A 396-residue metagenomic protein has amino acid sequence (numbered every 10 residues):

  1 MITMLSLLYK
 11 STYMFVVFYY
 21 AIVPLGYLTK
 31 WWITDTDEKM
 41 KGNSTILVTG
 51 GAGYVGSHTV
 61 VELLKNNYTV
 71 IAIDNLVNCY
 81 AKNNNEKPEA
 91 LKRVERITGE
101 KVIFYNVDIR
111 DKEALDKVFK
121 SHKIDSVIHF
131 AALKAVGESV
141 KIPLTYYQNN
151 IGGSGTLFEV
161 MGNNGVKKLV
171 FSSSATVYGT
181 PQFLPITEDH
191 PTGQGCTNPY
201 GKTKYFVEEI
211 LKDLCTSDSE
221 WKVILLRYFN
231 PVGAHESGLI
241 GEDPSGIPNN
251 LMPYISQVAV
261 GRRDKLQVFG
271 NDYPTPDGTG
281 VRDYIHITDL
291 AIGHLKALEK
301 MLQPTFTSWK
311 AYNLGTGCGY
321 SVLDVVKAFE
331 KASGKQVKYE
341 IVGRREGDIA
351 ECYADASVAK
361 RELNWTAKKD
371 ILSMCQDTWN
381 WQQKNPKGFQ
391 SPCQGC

Functional and structural regions predicted by a protein language model:
T3, Y9-A234: N-terminal Rossmann-like NAD(P)+-binding domain of SDR-like oxidoreductases, especially those catalyzing
W32, K39, L251-C396: C-terminal substrate-binding subdomain of Rossmann-fold SDR/epimerase-dehydratase oxidoreductases
L76, L184-E188, I240, V268 (+1 more regions): Short clusters of hydrophobic/aromatic residues that line enzyme substrate/ligand-binding pockets
K87-R93, E236-Q267: Mobile, glycine-enriched helix-loop/loop "lid" segments at the mouths of ligand-binding/catalytic clefts that gate
V136-S139, A234-G241, P276-G278: A short acidic, helix-capping loop that chelates divalent metal ions and anchors anionic groups
Y147, C196-Y205, G241-N249, P253 (+1 more regions): Short-chain dehydrogenase/reductase
